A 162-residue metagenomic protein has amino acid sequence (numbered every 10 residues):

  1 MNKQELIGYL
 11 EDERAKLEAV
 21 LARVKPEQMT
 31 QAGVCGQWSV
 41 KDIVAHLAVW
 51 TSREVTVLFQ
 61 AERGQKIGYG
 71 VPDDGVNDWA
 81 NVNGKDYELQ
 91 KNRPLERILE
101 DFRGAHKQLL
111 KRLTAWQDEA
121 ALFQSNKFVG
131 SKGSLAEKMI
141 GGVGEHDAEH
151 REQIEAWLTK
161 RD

Functional and structural regions predicted by a protein language model:
M1, G68-Y69, R93: A ubiquitous short alpha-helical element
M1-K16: Extreme N-terminal tail/first-helix region
Y9, D78-F123: Acidic/histidine-rich alpha-helical segments that form the ligand environment of transition-metal centers
E11, T30-N81, A121-D162: Short, contiguous alpha-helical
R14-K25, S52-F59, R103-Q117, A148-R151 (+1 more regions): Structural signal for well-ordered, non-membrane alpha-helices
